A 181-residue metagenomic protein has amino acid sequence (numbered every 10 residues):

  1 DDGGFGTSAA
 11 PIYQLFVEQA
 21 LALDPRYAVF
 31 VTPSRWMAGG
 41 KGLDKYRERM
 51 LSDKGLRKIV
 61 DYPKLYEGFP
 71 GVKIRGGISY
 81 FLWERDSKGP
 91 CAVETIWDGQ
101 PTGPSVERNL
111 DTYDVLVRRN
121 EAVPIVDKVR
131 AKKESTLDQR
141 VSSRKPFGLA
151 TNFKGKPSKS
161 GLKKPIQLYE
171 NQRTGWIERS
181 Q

Functional and structural regions predicted by a protein language model:
D2-E67, S79-W83: Conserved Class I SAM-dependent methyltransferase catalytic core
K64-Q181: C-terminal substrate-recognition regions of SAM-dependent nucleic acid methyltransferases
